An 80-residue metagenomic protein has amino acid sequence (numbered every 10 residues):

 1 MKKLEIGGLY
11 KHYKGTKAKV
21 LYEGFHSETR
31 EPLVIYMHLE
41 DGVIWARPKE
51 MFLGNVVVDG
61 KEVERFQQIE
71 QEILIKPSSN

Functional and structural regions predicted by a protein language model:
M1-N80: Mixed-charge, low-complexity intrinsically disordered regions
